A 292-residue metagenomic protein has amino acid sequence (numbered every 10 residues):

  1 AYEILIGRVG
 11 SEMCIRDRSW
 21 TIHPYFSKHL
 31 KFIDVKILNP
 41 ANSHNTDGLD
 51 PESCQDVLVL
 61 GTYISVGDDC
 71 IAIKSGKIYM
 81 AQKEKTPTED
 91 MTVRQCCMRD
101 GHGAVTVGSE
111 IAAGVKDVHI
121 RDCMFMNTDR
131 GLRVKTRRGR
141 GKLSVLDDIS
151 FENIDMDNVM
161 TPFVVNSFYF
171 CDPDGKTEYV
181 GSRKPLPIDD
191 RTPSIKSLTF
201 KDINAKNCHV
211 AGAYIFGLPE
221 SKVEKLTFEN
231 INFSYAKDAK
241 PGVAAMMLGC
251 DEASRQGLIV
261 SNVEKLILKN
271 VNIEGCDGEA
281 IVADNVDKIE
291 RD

Functional and structural regions predicted by a protein language model:
A1-E3, S19, V59: Residue-level detector of alpha-helix boundary/anchor positions
A1-G10, I15: Single conserved hydrophobic/aromatic residue that forms the stacking wall/gate of nucleotide- or nucleobase-binding
G10-E12, K28-P40, D47, S53-D69 (+10 more regions): Right-handed parallel beta-helix
W20-F26, H44-E52, D69-S75, Q82-K85 (+8 more regions): Glycine-rich beta-solenoid repeat tracts in large extracellular/virion proteins
P40, M247-C250: Flexible, solvent-exposed coil segments and beta strand-coil junctions, predominantly the extracellular/periplasmic
G181: Aromatic/acidic polysaccharide-binding cleft in carbohydrate-active enzymes
